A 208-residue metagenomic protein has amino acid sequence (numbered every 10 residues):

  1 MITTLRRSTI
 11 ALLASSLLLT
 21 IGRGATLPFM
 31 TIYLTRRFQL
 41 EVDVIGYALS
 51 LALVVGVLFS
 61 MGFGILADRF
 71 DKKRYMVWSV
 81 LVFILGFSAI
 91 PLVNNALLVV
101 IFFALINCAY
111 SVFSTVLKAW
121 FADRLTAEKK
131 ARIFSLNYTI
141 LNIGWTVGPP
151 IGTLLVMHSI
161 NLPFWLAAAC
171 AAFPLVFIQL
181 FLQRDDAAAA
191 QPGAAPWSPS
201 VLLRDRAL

Functional and structural regions predicted by a protein language model:
M1-R6, D185-L208: Juxtamembrane intracellular "pre-TM" segments in multi-pass secondary transporters
L5-L53: Helix-loop boundary and gating motifs at the non-cytosolic
L53-M61, W145-T146: Residue-level signature of mid-helix packing/kink "hotspots" within the transmembrane helices of 12-pass Major
F59-D71, V156: Helix-to-loop junctions at the C-terminal end of transmembrane segments in multipass secondary transporters
R74-A89: Structural signature of the two symmetry-related core transmembrane helices
P91-F102: Helix-loop junctions at membrane interfaces in 12-TM secondary transporters
A104-L141: Cytoplasmic helix-loop-helix junction between adjacent transmembrane helices in 12-TM secondary transporters
P163-Q179: Symmetry-related core transmembrane helices of the 12-TM Major Facilitator Superfamily/SLC fold
